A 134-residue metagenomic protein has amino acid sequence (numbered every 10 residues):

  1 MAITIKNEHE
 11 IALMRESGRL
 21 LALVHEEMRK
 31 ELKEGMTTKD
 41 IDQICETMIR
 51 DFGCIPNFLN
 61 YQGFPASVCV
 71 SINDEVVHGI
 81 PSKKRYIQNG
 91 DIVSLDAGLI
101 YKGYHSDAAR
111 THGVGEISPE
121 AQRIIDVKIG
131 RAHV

Functional and structural regions predicted by a protein language model:
M1-H133: Active-site neighborhoods and metal-handling regions in enzymes and metal-associated proteins
